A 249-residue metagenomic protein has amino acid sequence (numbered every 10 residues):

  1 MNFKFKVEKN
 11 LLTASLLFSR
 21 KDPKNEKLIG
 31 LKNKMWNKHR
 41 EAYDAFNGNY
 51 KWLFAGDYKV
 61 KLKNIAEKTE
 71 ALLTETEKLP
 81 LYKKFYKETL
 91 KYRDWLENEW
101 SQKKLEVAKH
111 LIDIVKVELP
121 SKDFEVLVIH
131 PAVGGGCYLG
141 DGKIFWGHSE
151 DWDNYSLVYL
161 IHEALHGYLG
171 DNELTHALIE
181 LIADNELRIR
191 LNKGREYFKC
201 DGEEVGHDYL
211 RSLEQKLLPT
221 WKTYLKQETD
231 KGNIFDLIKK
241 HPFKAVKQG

Functional and structural regions predicted by a protein language model:
M1-K27, I112, N172-L217: Post-HExxH zinc-binding segment in Zn-dependent metallohydrolases
M1-K91, W95-L96: N-terminal low-structure segments adjacent to metalloprotease catalytic domains across cellular compartments
D44-N47, K51-N64, E106-D113, V117-L157: Active-site scaffold of zinc-dependent metalloenzymes
F46, N192-G249: Long, well-structured alpha-helical subdomains associated with metal-dependent extracellular/ecto-lumenal hydrolases
P80-D141, R190-E203: Auxiliary, metal-adjacent structural segments of Zn-dependent hydrolase domains
K103, L157, T175, I179: Hydrophobic (often cysteine-bearing) scaffold residues that line and stabilize catalytic clefts of nucleotide/cofactor
V158-D171: Active-site recognition of the HExxH zinc-binding catalytic motif
